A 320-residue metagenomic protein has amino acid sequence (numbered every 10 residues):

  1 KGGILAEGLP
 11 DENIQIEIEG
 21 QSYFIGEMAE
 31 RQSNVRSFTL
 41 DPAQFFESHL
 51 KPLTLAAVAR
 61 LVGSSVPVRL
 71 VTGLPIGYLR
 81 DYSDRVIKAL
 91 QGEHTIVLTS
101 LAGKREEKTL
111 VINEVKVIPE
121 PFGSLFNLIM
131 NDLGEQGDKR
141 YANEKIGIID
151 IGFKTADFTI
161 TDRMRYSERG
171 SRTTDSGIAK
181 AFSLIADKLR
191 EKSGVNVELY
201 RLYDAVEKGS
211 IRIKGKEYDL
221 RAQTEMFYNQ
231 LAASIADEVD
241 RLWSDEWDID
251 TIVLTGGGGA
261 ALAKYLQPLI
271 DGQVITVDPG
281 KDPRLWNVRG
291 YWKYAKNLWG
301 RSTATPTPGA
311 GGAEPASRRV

Functional and structural regions predicted by a protein language model:
K1-I146, R165-I178, V206-V320: Nucleotide/phosphate-binding catalytic cleft detector across ATP-hydrolyzing and phosphate-transferring enzymes
G123, F153-K154: Short, glycine/acidic-enriched loop or turn micro-motifs at the edges of active sites
I148-D150: Short hydrophobic beta-strand that contains or immediately precedes a catalytic carboxylate
A156-I160: Short beta-strand scaffold segments in enzyme catalytic cores
S183, D187-E191: Long, charge-rich alpha-helical interaction segments
K192-G209, K214: Conserved, helical-rich catalytic subdomain that frames metal- and/or nucleotide-binding sites in enzyme alpha/beta
